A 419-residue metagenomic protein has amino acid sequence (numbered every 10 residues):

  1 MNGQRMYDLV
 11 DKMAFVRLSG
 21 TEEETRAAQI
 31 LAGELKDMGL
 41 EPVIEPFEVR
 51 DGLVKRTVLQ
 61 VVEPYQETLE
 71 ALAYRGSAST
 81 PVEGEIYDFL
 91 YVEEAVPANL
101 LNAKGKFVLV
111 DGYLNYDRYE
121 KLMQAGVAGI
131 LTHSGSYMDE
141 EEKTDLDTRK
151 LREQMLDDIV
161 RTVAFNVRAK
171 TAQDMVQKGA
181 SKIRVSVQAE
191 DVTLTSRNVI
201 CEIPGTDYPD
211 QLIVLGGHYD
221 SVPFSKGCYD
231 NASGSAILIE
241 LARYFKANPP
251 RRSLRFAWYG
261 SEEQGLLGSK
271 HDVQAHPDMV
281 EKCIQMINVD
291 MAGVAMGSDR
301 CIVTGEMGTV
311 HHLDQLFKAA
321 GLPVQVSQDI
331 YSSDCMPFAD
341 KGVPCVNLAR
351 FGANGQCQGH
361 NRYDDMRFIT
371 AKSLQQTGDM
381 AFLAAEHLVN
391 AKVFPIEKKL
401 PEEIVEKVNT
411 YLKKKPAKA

Functional and structural regions predicted by a protein language model:
N2-E22, L31-P42, F107-G112, G129 (+3 more regions): Catalytic-core environment of secreted peptidases
G3, D8-F107: Noncatalytic luminal/extracellular "stalk/propeptide" segments of secretory-pathway proteins
A14-E22, V108-Y113, V160-T162, V187-Q188 (+5 more regions): Second-shell loop/turn segments in exported
L69-V163, V324: Extracellular/luminal Protease-associated
Y74-A95, T148-C228, E240-R243, A247 (+1 more regions): Soluble metallo-hydrolase cores and metallopeptidase-like ectodomains found primarily in the secretory/periplasmic
M123-G126, K246, A339: Non-catalytic positions within long, well-ordered alpha-helices that form the structural scaffold/packing of enzyme
P223, Y259-C357: Metal-dependent peptidase/peptidase-like ectodomains
G355-A419: His/Asp/Glu-rich mid-to-C-terminal helical/loop segments that flank catalytic regions of hydrolases
